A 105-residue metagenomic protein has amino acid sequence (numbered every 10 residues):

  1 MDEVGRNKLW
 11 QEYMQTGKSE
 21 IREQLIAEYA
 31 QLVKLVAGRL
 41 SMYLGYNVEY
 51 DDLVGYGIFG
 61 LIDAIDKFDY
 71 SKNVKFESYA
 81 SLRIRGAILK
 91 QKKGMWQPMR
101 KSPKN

Functional and structural regions predicted by a protein language model:
M1-Q97: Alpha-helical promoter-recognition and RNA polymerase-docking modules of transcription initiation factors, dominated by
K92-K93, K101-N105: Charged, low-cysteine interdomain linkers and short loop/connector segments that bridge structured helical modules
